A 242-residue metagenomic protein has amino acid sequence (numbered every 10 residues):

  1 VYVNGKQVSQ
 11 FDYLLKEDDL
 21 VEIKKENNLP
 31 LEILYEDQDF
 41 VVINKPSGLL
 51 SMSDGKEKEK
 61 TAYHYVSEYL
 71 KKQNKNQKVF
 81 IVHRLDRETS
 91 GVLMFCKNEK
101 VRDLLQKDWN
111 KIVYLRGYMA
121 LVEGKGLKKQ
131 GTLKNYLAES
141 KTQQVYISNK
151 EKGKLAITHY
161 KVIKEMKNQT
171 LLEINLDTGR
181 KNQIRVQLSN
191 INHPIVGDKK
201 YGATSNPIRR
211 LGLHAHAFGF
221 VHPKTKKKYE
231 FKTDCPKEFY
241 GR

Functional and structural regions predicted by a protein language model:
V1-K141, K237-G241: RNA pseudouridine synthases
P30-E32, F80, S148-N149, H159-K161: Short beta-strand/turn micro-motifs at beta-sheet edges
I33, V122, H159-V162, I195: Conserved hydrophobic positions within beta-strands
L49-M52, V145-Y146, T170: Short small-residue beta-strand/loop micro-motif enriched in glycine and branched aliphatics
K78-V82, Y146-I147, A203: Glycine-anchored helix-breaking recognition loops at helix->coil/strand junctions
Q143-K152: Short aromatic-glycine motifs in intrinsically disordered, low-complexity regions
E151-I157, K164-K167, L171, D177 (+1 more regions): Pseudouridine synthases involved in rRNA/tRNA modification
